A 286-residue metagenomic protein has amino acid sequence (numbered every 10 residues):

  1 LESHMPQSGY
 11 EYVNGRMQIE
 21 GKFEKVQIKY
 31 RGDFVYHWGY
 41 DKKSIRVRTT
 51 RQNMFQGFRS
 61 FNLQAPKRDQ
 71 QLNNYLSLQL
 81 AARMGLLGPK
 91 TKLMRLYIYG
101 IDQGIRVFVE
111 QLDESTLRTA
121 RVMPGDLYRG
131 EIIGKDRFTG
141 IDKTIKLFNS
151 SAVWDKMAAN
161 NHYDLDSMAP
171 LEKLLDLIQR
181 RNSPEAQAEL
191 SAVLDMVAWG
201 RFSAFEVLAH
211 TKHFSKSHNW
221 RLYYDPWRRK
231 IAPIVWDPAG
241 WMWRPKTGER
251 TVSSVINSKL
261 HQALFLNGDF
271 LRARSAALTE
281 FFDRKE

Functional and structural regions predicted by a protein language model:
L1-Q79: Conserved NTP-binding catalytic cores of kinases and kinase-like/nucleotidyltransferase enzymes across multiple kinase
Q7, D41, K67-Y75, N161-A169 (+4 more regions): Soluble non-cytosolic domains of exported or imported proteins
V26-Q27, I45-R48, N62-A65, Q79 (+7 more regions): Structural recognition of the beta-strand scaffold that forms the well-ordered cores of secreted hydrolase catalytic
R46, R51, G85-P89, I101-R201 (+1 more regions): Internal "kinase-insert"/substrate-recognition segments embedded within catalytic cores of ATP-dependent enzymes
V47, A192-R244: Active-site acidic catalytic loop and adjacent metal/ATP-binding pocket of ATP-dependent phosphoryl transfer enzymes
P66-I101: A conserved helix-loop-beta module that forms one wall/lid of the active-site cleft in ATP-utilizing catalytic domains
L72, L76, K92, D166-K173 (+5 more regions): Extracytoplasmic/secreted proteins, especially bacterial periplasmic and envelope-associated proteins
Y223-E286: C-terminal catalytic region of ATP-dependent kinase domains
